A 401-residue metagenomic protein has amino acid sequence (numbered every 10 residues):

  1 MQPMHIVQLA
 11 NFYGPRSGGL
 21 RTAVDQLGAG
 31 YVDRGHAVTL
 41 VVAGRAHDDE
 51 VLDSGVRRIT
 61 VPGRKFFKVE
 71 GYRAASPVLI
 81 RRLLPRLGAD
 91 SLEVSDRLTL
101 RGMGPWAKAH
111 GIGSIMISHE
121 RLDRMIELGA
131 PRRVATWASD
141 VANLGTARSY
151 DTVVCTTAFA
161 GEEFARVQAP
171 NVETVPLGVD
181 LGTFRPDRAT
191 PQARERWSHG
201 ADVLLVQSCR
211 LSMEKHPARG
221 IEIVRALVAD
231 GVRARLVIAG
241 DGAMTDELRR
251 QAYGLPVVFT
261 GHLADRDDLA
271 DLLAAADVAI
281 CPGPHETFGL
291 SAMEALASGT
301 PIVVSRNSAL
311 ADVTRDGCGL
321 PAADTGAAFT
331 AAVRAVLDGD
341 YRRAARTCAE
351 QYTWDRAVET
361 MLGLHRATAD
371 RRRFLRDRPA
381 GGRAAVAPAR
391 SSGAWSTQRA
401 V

Functional and structural regions predicted by a protein language model:
A75, G113, R124-G145, S149: Nucleotide-sugar donor phosphate/pyrophosphate-binding loop at the beta->alpha transition of glycosyltransferases
F159, G178: Carbohydrate-associated surface elements
S198-R225: Conserved donor-binding/catalytic core segment of Leloir-type glycosyltransferases
D246-L263, D267: Nucleotide-activated donor-binding/catalytic signature segment of Leloir-type glycosyltransferases, i.e., the conserved
F259, D316-A327, R334-G339: Conserved acidic donor-binding segment of nucleotide-sugar-dependent glycosyltransferases
H262, D271-A276: Short alpha-helical donor nucleotide-sugar binding micro-motif in glycosyltransferases
P284: Aromatic "clamp/platform" in nucleotide-sugar-dependent glycosyltransferases that forms part of the donor/acceptor
P301-V304: Short hydrophobic beta-strand element within catalytic cores of glycosyltransferases and related nucleotide-activated
